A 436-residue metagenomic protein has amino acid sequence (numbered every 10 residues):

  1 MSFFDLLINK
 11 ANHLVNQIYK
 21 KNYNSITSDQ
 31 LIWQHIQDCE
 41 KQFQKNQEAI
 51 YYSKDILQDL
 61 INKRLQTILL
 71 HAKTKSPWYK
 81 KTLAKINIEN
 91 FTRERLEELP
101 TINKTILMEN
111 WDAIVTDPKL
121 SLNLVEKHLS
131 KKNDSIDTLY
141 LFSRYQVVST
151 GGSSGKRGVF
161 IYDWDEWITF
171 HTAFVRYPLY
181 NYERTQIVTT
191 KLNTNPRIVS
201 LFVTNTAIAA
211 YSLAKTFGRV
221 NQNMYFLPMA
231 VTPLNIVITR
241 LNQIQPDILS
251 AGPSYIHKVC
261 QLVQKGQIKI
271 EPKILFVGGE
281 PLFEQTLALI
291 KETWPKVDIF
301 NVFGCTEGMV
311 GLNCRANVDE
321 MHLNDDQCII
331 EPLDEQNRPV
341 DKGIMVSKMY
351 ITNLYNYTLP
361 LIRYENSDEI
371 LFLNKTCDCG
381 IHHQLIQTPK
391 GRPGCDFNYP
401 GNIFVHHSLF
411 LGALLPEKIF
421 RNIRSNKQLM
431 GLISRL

Functional and structural regions predicted by a protein language model:
M1-S149, K156-V188, N193-P196, Q243-I248 (+2 more regions): Nucleotide 5′-phosphate-binding alpha/beta core
S2-D55, N62-K63, I68-L70, G218-L436: Active-site glycine/GP-rich loop and adjacent strand/helix microenvironment that borders small-molecule binding pockets
L83, I161-W164, F202, G252-P253 (+1 more regions): Glycine-rich, histidine-containing beta strand-loop boundary motifs that form or position
R144, V203-A207, S254-Y255: Short glycine-enriched loops at secondary-structure junctions
V147-S154, T306, N366: Ser/Thr-glycine-rich phosphate-binding loops at phosphate-binding pockets of nucleotides, nucleotide cofactors
G158, I208-A210, Q285, L359-P360: Short helix/loop capping segments that flank catalytic or ligand/cofactor-binding pockets
W164-D165, L213-F217, V318: Short secondary-structure boundary/capping segments
P178-R219, F226-L227: Conserved AMP-binding loop of ANL adenylate-forming enzymes
